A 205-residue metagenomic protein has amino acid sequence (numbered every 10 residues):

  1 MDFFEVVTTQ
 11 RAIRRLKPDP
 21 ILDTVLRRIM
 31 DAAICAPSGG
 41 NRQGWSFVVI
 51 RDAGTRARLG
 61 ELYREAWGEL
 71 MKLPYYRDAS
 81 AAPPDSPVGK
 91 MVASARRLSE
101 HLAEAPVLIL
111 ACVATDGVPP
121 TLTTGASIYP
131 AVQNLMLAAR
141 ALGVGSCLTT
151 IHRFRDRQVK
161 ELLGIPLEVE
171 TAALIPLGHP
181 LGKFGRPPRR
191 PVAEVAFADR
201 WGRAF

Functional and structural regions predicted by a protein language model:
M1-R28: Short acidic N-proximal helix/loop "leader" segments that mark the beginning of a domain or an inter-domain linker
E5, T9, I13, E170-F205: C-terminal helix-cap and adjacent tail motif
R28-A33, V107-L162: Small-aliphatic-rich amphipathic alpha-helix that forms the alpha element of a beta-alpha
I34-N41: Glycine-rich phosphate/pyrophosphate-binding beta-alpha loops
N41-G44, A103-A105, E168-E170: Short, basic and Ser/Thr-rich N-terminal targeting/leader segments
N41-R42, P120-L122, P188: Short glycine/proline-enriched turns and hinge-like loops at secondary-structure junctions
V49-A126: Glycine/small-residue-rich phosphate/adenosyl-binding loop
K160-A172: Short, electropositive alpha-helical surface patch
